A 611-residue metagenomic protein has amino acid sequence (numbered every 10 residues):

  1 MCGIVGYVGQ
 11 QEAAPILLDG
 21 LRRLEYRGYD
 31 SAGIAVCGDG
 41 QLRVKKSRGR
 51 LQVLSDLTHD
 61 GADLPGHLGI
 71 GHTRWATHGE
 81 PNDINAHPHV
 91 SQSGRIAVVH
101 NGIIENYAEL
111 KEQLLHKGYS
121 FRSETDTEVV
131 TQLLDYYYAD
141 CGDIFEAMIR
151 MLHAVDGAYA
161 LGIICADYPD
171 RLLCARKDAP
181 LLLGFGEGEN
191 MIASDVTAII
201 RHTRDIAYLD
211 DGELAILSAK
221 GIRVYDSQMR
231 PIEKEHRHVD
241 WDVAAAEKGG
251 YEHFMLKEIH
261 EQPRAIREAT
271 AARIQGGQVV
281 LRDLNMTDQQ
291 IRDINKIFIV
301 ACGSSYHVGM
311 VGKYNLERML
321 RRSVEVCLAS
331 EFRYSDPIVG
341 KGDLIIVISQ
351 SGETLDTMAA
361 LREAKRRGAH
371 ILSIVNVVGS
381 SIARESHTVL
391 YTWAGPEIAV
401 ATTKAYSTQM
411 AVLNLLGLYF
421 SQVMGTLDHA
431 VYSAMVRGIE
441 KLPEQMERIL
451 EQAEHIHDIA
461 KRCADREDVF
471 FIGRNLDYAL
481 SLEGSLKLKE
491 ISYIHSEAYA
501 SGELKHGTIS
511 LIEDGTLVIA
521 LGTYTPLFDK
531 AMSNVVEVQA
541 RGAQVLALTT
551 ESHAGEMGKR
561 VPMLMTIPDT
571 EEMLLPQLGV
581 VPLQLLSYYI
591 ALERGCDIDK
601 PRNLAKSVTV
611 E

Functional and structural regions predicted by a protein language model:
M1-K248, E252, R264-K296, Y334 (+5 more regions): Conserved short alpha-helical segments that host acidic/polar catalytic motifs at enzyme active sites
Y7-Q10, H100, S120, Y137-C141 (+17 more regions): Hydrophobic alpha-helical scaffolding
G49, H67, G71-I84, Q275-Q289 (+3 more regions): Glycine-rich oxoanion-binding loops at beta->alpha junctions
H153, Q262-I266, T270-F298, T388-L517 (+1 more regions): Active-site phosphate/pyrophosphate-binding segments
G184-F185, V308-M310, E325-V326, L355-M358 (+9 more regions): Extended hydrophobic-aromatic, low-complexity segments
M229, Q544, T570-E611: Generic C-terminus detector
R292-K441, L521-P526, K530-M565, L586: Glycine-rich phosphate-binding loops that contact phosphosugars or nucleotide phosphates
